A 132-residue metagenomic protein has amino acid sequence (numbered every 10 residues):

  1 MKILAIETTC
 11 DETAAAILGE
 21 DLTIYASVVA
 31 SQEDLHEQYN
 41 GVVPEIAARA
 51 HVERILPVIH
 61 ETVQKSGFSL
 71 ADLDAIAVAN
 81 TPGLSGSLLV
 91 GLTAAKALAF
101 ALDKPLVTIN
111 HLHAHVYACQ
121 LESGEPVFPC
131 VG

Functional and structural regions predicted by a protein language model:
M1-G132: Short acidic/glycine-rich loops and adjacent helix/strand connectors that line catalytic pockets where negatively
